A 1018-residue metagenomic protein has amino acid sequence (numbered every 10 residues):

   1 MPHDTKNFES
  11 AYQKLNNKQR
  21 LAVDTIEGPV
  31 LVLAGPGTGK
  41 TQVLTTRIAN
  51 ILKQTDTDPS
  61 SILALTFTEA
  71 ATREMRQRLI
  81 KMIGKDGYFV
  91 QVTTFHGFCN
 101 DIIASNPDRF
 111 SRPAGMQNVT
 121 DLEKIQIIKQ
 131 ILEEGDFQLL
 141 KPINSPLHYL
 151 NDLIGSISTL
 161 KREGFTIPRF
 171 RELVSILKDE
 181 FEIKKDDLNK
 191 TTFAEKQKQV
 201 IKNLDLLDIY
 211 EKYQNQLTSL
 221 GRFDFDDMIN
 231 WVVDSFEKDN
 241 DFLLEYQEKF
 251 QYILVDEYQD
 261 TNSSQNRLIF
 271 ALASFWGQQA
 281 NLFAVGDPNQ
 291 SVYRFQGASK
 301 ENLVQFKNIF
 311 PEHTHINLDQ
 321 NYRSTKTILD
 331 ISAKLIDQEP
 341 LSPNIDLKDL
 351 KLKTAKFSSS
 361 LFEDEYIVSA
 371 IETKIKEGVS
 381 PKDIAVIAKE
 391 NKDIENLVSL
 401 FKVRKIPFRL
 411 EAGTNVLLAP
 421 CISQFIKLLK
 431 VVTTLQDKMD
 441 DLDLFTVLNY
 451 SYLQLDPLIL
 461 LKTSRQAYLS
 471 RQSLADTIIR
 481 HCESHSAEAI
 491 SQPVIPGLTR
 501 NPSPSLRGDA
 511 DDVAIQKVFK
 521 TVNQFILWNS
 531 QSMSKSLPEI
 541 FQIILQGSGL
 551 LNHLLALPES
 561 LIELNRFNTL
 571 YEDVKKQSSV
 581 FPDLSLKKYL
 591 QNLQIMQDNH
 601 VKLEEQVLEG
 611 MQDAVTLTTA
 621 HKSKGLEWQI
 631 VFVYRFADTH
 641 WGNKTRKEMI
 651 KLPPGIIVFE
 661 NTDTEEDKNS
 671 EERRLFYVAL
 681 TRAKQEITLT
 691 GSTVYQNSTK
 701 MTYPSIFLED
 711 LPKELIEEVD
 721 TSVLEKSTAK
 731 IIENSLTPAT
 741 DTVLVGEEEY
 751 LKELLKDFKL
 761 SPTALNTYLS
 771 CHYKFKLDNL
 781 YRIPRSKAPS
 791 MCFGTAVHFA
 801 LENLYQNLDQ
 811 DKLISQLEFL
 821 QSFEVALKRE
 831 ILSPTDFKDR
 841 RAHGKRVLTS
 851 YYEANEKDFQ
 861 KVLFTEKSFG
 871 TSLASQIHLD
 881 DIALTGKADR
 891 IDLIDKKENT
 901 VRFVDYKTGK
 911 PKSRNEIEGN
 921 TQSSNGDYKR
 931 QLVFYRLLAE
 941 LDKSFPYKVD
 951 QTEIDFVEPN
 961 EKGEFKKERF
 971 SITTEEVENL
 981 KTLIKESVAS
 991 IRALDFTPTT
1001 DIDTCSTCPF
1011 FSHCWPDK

Functional and structural regions predicted by a protein language model:
M1-Q77, F89, Q199, D241 (+11 more regions): Conserved motor-region signature of P-loop NTPase helicases/translocases
P2-E9, E27-G28, A49-N230, N240 (+5 more regions): A basic/glycine-biased coupling hinge at the interface between accessory DNA-binding modules
P2-Y12, L243, S369, L458-H481 (+6 more regions): Conserved C-terminal motor-coupling region of P-loop helicases
V200-L206, K212, S380, D437-K438 (+6 more regions): Accessory C-terminal helicase-associated subdomains
R480-E483, A487, S491-I495, L506-D512 (+4 more regions): C-terminal, charged and often intrinsically disordered regions of DNA end-processing helicases and nucleases
S623, E672-I687, I894-K896, N920-E953: Metal-dependent nuclease catalytic cores in nucleic-acid-processing enzymes, especially RNase H-like/related
G625, V719-T728, R936-K1018: Metal-dependent nuclease catalytic regions and adjoining charged, substrate-binding loops involved in nucleic-acid end
F864-E940: Non-catalytic protein-protein interaction segments used by genome-maintenance enzymes to assemble and couple activities
